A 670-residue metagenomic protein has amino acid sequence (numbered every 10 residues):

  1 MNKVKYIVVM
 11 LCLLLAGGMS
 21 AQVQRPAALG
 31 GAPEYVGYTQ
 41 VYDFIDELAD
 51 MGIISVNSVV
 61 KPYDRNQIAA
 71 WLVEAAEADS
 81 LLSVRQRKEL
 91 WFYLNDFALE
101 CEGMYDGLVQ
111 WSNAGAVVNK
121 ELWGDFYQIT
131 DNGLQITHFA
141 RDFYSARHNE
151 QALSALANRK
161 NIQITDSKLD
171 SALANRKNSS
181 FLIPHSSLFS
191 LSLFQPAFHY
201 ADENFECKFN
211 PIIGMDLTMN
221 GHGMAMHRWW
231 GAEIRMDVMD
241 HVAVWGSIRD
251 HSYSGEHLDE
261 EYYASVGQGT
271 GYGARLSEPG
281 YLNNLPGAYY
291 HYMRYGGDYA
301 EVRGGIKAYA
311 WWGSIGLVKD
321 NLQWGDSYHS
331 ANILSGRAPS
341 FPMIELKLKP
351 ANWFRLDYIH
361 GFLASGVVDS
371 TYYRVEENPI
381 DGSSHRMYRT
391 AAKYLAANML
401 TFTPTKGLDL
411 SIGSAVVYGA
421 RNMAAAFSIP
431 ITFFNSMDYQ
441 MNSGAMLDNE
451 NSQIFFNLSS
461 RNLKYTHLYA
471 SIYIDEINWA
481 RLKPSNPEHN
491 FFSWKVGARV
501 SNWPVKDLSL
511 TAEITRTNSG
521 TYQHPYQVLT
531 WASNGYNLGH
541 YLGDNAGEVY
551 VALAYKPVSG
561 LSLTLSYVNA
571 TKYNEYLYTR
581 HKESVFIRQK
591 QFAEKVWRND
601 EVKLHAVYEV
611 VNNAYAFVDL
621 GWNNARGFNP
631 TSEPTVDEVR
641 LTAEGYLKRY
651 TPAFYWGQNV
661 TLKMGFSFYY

Functional and structural regions predicted by a protein language model:
M1-V8: Bacterial N-terminal signal peptides that target proteins for export
V8-G17: Bacterial N-terminal signal peptides
A21-V23, A28: Boundary at the C-terminal end of the N-terminal hydrophobic targeting segment
A27, V41-V59: Extracellular-facing binding/remodeling surfaces
G30-G37: Long amphipathic alpha-helical scaffold regions
A32, I54-N57, D64-N66, W71 (+7 more regions): Outer-membrane beta-barrel channel domains
P184, Y299, T403-Y670: Exposed, low-structure sequence patches enriched in small/polar residues
